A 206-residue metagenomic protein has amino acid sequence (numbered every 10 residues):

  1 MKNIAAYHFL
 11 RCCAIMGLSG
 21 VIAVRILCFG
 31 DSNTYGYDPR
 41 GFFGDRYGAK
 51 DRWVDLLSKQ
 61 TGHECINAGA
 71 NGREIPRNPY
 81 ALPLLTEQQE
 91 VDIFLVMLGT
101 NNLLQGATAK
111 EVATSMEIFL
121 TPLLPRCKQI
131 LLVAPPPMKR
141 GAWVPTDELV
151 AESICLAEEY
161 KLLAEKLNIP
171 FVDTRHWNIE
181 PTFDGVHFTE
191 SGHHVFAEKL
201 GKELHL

Functional and structural regions predicted by a protein language model:
I4-A5, C13, L18-A70, L82-E90 (+1 more regions): Serine-esterase "nucleophile elbow" of acetyl-processing enzymes
D51-D55, Q60, Y80-L206: Alpha-helical cap/lid subdomain in secreted, periplasmic, or secretory-pathway luminal O-acyl-processing enzymes
R73: Internal alpha/beta domain cores that form substrate/cofactor-binding pockets in large enzymes and binding proteins
